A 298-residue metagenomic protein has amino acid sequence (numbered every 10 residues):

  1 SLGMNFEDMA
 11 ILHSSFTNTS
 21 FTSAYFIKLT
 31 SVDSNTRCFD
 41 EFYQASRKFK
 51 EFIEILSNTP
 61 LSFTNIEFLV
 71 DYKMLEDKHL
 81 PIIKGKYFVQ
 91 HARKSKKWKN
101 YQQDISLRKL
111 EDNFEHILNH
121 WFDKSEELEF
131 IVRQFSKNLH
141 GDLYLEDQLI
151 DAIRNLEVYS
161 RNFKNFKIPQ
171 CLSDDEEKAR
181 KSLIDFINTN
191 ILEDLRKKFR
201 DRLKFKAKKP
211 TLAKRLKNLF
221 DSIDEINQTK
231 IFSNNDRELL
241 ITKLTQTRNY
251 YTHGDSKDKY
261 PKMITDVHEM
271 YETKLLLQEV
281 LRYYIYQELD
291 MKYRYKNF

Functional and structural regions predicted by a protein language model:
S1-R133, L139-L143, D266-K296: Charged, non-catalytic interaction/linker regions at domain boundaries that couple catalytic cores to substrate
A92-F298: Amphipathic, oligomerization/interface secondary-structure segments
